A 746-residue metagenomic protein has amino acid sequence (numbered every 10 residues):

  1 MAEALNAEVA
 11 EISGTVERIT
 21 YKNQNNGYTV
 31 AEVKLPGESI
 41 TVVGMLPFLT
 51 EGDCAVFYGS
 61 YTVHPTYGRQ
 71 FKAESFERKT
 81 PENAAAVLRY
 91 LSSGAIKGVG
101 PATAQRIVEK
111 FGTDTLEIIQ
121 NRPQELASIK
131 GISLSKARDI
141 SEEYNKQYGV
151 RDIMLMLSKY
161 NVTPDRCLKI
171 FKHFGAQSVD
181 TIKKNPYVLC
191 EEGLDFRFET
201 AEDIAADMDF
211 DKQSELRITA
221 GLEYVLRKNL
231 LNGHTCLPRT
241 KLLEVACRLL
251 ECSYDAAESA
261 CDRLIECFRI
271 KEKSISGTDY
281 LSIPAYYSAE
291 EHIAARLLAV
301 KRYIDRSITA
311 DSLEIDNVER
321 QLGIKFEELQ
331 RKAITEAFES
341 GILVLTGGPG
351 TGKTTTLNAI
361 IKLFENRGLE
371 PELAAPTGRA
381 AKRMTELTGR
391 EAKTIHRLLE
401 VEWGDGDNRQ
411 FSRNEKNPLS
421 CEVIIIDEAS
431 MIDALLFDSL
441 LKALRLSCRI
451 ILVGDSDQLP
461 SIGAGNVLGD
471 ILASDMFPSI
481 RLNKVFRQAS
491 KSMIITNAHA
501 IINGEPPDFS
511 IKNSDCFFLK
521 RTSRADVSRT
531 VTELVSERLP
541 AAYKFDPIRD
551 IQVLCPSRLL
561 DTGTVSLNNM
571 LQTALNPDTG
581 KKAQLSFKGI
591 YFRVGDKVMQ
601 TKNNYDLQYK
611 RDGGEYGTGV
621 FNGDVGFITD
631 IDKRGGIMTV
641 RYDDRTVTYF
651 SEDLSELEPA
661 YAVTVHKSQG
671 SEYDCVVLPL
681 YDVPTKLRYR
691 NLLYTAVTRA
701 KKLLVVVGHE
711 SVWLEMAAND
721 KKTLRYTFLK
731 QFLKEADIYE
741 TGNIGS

Functional and structural regions predicted by a protein language model:
A7, Y28-G37, T41-V43, T50-D279 (+6 more regions): Accessory alpha-helical DNA-binding modules that contact the DNA backbone or grooves
A7-N23, G59, V625-T629: Structural detector for short beta-strands of small beta-barrel domains
G14, G52-C54, G595, G623: Loop/turn positions that initiate beta-strands
Y21-V33, R634-T639: Short aromatic-glycine-enriched beta-strand elements
S158, R217-T219, R227-L231, E272-K332: Pre-P-loop entry segment of helicase/translocase ATPase cores
C236, R331-I334, E339-K512, S711: ASCE P-loop NTPase helicase motor core
S456-T618: Conserved helicase motor core of P-loop NTPases
N622-S746: C-terminal accessory regions
